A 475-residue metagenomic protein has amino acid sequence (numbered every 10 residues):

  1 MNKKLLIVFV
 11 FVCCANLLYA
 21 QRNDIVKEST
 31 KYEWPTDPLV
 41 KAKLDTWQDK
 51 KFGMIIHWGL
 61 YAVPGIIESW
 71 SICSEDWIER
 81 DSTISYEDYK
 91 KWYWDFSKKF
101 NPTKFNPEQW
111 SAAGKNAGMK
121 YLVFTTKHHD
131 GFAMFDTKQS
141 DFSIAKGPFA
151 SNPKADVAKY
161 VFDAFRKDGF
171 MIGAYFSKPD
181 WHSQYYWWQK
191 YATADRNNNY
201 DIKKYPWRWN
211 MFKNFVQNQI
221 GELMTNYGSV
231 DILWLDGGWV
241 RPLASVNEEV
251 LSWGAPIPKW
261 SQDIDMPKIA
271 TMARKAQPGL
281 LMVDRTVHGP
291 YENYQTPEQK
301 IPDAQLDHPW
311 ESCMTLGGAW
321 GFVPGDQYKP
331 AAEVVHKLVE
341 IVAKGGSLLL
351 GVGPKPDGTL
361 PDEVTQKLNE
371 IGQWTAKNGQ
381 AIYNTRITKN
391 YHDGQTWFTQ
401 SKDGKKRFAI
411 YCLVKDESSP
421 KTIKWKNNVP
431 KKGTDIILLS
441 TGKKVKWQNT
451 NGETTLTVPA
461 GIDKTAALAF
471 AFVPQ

Functional and structural regions predicted by a protein language model:
M1-D24: Bacterial Sec-dependent N-terminal signal peptides
Q21-Q475: Mature catalytic domains of secreted/periplasmic carbohydrate-active enzymes
